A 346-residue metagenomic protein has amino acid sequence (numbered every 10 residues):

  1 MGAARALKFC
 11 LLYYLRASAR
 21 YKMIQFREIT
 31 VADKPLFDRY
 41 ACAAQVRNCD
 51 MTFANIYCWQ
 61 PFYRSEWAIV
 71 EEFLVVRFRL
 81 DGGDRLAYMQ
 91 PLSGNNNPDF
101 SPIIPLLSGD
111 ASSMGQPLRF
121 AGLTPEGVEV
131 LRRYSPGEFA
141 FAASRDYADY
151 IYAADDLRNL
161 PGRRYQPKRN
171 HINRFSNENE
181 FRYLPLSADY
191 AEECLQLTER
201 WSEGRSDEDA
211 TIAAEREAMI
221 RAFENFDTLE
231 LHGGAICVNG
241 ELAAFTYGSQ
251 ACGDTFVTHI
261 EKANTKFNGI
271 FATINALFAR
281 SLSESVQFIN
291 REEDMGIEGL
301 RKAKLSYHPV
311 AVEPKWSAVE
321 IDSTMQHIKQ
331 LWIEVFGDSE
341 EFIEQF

Functional and structural regions predicted by a protein language model:
K34, D38-E66, N170, R182-N264: A conserved beta-strand-loop-helix scaffold within acyl/acetyltransferase catalytic domains
D50-E126, V238-T265: Conserved donor-binding loop and adjoining core beta-sheet/short helix segment in diverse acyl/aminoacyl transferases
G115-S144: Non-catalytic accessory segments adjacent to catalytic cores
P136-A210: Acyltransferase donor/substrate-recognition loop-hinge adjacent to the catalytic core
A140-N159, N290-F346: Active-site/acyl-donor-binding loops of N-acyltransferases
L231-E320: Aromatic (often tryptophan-rich) hydrophobic motifs at membrane interfaces
